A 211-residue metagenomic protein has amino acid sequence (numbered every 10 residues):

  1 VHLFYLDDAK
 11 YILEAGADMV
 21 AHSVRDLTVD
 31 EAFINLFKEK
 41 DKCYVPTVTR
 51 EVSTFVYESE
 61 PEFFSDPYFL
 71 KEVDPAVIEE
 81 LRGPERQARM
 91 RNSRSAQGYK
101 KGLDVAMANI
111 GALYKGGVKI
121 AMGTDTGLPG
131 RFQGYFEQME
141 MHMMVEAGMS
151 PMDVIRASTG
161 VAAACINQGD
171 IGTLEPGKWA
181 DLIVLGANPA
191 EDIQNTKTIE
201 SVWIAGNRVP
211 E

Functional and structural regions predicted by a protein language model:
V1-K101, L128, G148, I166 (+1 more regions): Active-site core of metal-dependent hydrolases
L13, L36-E39, L113-K115, E175-P176 (+1 more regions): Extracellular/periplasmic catalytic domains that process cell-envelope and extracellular macromolecules
E85-N188: His/Asp/Glu-enriched, well-ordered alpha-helical/loop segment that forms or immediately abuts the divalent-metal
E191: Small/polar (Gly/Ser/Thr/Ala-rich) solvent-exposed segments that form structured loops/beta-strands/short helices used
V202: Short aromatic-centered micro-motifs
